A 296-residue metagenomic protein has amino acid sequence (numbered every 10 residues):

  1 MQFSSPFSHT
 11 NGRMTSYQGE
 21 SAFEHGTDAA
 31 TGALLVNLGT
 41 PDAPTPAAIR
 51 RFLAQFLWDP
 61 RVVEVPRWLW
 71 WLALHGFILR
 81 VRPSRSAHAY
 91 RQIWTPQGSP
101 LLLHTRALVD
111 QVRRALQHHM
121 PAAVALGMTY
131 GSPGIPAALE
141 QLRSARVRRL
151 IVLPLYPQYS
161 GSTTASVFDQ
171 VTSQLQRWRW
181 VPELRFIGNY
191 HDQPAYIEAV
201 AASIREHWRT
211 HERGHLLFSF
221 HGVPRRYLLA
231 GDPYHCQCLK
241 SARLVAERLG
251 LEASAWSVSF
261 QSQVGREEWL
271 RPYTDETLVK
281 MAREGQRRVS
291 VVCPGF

Functional and structural regions predicted by a protein language model:
F3, N11-F296: Active-site-proximal alpha-helix that buttresses catalytic centers in soluble enzyme cores
